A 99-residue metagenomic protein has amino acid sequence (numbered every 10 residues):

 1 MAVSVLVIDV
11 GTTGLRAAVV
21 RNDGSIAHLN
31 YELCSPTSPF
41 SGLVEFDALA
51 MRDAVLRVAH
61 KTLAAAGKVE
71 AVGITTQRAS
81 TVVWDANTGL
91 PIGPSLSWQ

Functional and structural regions predicted by a protein language model:
M1-P94: N-terminal glycine/serine-rich phosphate-binding loop of ATP-dependent small-molecule kinases, especially carbohydrate
S95-Q99: A short, structured active-site edge motif that brings together acidic residues
